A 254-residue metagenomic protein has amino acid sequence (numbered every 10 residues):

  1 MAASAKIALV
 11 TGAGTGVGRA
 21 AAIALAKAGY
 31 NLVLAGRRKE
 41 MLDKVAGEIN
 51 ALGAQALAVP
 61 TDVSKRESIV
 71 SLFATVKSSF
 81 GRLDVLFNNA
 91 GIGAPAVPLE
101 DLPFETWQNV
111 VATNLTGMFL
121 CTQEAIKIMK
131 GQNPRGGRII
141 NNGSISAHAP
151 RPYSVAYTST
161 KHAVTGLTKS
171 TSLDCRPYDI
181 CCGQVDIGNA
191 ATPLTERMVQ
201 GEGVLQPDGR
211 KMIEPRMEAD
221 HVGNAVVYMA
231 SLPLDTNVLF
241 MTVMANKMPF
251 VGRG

Functional and structural regions predicted by a protein language model:
G14-G16: Conserved glycine-rich cofactor-binding loop
G18, T122, T160: Active-site helix of classical SDR
E40, P60-L72, F104: The beta1-alpha1 cofactor-binding region of Rossmann-like NAD(H)/NADP(H)-dependent oxidoreductases
V97-L99, T106-Q108: Substrate-binding pocket helix/loop in short-chain dehydrogenase/reductase
T122-Q123, K169: A short, exposed helix-loop element centered on a Lys and neighboring polar residues
S144: Residue(s) in the substrate-gating loop at a strand-loop-helix junction that position the organic substrate next
Q184-V185, V204-V251: C-terminal helical subdomain
